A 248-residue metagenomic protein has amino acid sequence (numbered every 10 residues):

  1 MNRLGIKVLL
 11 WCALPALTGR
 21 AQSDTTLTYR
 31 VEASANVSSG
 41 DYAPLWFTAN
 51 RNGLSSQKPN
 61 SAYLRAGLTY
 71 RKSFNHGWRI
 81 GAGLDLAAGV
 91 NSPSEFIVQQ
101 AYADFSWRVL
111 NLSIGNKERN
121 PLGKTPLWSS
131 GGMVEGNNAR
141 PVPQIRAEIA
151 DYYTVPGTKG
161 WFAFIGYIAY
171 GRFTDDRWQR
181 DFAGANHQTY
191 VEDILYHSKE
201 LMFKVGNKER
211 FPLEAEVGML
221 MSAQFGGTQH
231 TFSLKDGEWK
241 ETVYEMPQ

Functional and structural regions predicted by a protein language model:
M1-T25: Bacterial Sec-dependent N-terminal signal peptides
Q22-L27, Y70-G81, S106-V109, Y153-G166 (+1 more regions): Short loop/turn motifs that connect adjacent beta-strands in outer-membrane beta-barrel proteins
Q22-L64, F74-L84, G166, Y170: Transmembrane beta-strand segments of Gram-negative outer membrane beta-barrel proteins
L27-D41, A82-A88, F105, L112-E118 (+2 more regions): Transmembrane beta-barrel strands of outer-membrane/channel proteins
D41-T48, P93-I97, K124-G131, D176-A185 (+1 more regions): Outer-membrane beta-barrel translocator domains and adjoining extracellular loop/strand segments of Gram-negative
N50-L54, D85-G89, S130-E135, A185-T189: Extracellular loop and loop/strand-boundary signature of outer-membrane beta-barrel proteins
Q57-L64, S94-Q99, A139-E148, D193-K199 (+1 more regions): Residues that define the transmembrane beta-barrel architecture of outer-membrane proteins
A215-V217, F225-Q248: Long, internal scaffold/assembly segments composed of regular secondary structure
